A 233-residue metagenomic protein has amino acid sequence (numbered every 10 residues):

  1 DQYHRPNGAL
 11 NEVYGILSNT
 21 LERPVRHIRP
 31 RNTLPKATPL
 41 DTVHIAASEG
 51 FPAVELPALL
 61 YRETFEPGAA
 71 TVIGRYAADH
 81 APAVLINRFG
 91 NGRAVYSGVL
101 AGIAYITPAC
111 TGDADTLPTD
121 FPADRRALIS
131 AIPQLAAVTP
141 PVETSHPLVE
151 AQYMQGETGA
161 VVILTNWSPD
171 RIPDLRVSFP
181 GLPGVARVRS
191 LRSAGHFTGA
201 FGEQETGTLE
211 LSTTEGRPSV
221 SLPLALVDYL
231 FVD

Functional and structural regions predicted by a protein language model:
D1-D233: A conserved amphipathic helix/loop scaffold that creates a polar/acidic microenvironment used either to coordinate
